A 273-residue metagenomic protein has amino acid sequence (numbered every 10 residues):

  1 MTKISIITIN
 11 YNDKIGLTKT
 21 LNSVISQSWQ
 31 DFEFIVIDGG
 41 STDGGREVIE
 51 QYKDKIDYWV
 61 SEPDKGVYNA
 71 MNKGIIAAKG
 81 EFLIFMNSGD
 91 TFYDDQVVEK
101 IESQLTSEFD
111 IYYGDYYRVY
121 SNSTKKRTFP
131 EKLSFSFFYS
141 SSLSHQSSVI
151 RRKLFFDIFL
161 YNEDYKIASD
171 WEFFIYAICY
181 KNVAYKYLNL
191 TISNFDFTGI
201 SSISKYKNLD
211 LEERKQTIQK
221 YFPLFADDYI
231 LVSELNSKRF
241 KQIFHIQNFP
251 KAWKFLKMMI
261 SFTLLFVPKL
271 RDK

Functional and structural regions predicted by a protein language model:
M1-Y206: Nucleotide-sugar donor-binding/catalytic module of glycosyltransferases that assemble extracellular/cell-envelope
A70, F92, L209-L211, D227-D228 (+1 more regions): Short, intrinsically disordered/low-complexity patches at protein termini and at juxtamembrane boundaries
I84, I158-S169, Q216-T217, S233-F244 (+1 more regions): Short secondary-structure transition/capping segments
V98, F174, L211-R214, I246: A general structural signal for well-ordered alpha-helical segments in protein cores
L190-T191, I203-I230: Catalytic core of nucleotide-sugar-dependent glycosyltransferases
I230-K273: Membrane-proximal basic amphipathic "stem/tether" segments
